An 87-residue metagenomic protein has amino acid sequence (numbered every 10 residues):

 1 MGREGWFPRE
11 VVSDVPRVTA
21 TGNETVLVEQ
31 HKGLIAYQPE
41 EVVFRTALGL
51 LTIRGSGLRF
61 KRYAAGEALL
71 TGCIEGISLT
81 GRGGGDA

Functional and structural regions predicted by a protein language model:
M1-I35: N-terminal first-folded block
A20-G22, A36-P39, A65, G76-L79: Generic structural "secondary-structure junction" signal
L27-L69: Amphipathic, hydrophobic secondary-structure cores in small proteins
R59-A87: C-terminal structural segments of small proteins and small subunits
